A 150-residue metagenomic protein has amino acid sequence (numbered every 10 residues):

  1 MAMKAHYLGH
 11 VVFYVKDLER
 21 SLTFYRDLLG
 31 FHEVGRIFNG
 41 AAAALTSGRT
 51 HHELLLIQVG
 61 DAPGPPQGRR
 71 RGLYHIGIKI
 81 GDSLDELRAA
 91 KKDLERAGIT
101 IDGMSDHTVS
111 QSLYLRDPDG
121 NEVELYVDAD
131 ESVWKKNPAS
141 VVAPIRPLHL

Functional and structural regions predicted by a protein language model:
M1-M3, L150: Basic/polar N-terminal segments that are highly enriched at the extreme N-terminus, encompassing both cleavable
M3, Y14-V59: Core segments of cupin and vicinal oxygen chelate
H6-H10, R71-H75: Short, solvent-exposed beta-strand edge segments and adjacent coil->beta transition regions
V15-E19, I76-E122, V127-V133, I145-L150: Vicinal oxygen chelate
N39, G72, V109: Exposed loop/turn and edge beta-strand positions of beta-sandwich/beta-sheet ligand-binding modules
D61-Q67: Short beta-strand/turn micro-motifs at beta-sheet edges
N137-V141: Polybasic, low-complexity binding patches
